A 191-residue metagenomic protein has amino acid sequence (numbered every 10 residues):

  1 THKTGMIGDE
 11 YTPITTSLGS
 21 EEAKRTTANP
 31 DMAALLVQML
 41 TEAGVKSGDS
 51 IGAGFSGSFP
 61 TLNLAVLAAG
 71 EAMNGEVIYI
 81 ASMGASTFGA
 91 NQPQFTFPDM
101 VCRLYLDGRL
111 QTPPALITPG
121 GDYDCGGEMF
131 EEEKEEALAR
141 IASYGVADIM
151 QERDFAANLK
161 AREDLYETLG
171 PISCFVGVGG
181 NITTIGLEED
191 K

Functional and structural regions predicted by a protein language model:
T1-A43, I51, T61, A68: Metallocofactor- and cofactor-centric catalytic cores in central/energy metabolism, strongly enriched
D31, L40-A43, S47-T96: Membrane-embedded segments
G52-G54, C174-V178: Structural motif
S58, G180-I182: Short glycine-rich anion-binding loops that position phosphate/pyrophosphate groups of nucleotides and phosphorylated
F97-F175: A substrate-binding/cap region within the structured catalytic cores of diverse enzymes
G177, T184-G186: Mid-to-C-terminal functional-domain signal that highlights helix-capping/loop sites within ligand-binding modules
